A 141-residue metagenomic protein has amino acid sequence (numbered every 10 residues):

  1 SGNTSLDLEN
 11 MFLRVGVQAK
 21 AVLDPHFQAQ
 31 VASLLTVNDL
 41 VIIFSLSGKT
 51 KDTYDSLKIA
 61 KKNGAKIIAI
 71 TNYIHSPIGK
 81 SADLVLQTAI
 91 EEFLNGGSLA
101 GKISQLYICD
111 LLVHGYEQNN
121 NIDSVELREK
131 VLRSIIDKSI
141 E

Functional and structural regions predicted by a protein language model:
S1-Y107, L111-N120: Glycine-rich phosphate-binding loops that contact phosphosugars or nucleotide phosphates
I122-E141: A short, charged, Gly/Pro-tolerant segment at domain boundaries
